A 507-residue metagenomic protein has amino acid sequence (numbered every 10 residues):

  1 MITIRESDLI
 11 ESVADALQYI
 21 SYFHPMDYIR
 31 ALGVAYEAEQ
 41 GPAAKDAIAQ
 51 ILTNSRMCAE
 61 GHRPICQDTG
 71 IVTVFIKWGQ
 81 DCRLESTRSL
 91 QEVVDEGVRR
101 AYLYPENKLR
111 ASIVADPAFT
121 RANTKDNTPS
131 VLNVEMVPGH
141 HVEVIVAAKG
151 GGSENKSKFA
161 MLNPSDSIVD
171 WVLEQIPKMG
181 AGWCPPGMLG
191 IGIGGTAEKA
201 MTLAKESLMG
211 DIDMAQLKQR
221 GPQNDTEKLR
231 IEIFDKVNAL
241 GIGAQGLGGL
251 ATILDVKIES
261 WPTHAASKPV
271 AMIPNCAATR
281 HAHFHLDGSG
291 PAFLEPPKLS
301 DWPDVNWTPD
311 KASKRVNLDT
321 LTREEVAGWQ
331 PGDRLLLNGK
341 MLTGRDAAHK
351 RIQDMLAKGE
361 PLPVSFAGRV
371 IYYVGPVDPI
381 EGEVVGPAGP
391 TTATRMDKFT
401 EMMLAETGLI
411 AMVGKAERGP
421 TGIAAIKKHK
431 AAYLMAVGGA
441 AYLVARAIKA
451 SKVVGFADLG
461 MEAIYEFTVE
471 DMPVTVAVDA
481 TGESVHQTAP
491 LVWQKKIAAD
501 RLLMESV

Functional and structural regions predicted by a protein language model:
M1-I191, T196-P309, A405: Non-transmembrane, aqueous-exposed alpha-helical and coiled segments at domain scale
L162, A204-L208, A271-N275, G288-G290 (+6 more regions): Short, solvent-exposed amphipathic alpha-helical segments in soluble enzyme and RNA/protein-processing domains
L208, I212-G241, Q245-G248, T343-T475: Feature captures the catalytic cores and cofactor-binding loops of soluble hydro-lyases/lyases that act on carboxylate
G248-V256, T263-H264, A277, R446-V507: C-terminal binding/interaction regions
K311-L321: Short, structured beta-strand/loop micro-motifs enriched in basic residues and often containing a Trp
E324-A327, V364: Residue "hotspots" at secondary-structure boundaries inside conserved domains
V326-W329, L335: Short, well-ordered loop/turn sites that connect or cap secondary structure elements
R334, K340-G344: Short, charged beta-turn/beta-strand-edge "cap" motif at the junction between a beta-strand and an adjacent loop
